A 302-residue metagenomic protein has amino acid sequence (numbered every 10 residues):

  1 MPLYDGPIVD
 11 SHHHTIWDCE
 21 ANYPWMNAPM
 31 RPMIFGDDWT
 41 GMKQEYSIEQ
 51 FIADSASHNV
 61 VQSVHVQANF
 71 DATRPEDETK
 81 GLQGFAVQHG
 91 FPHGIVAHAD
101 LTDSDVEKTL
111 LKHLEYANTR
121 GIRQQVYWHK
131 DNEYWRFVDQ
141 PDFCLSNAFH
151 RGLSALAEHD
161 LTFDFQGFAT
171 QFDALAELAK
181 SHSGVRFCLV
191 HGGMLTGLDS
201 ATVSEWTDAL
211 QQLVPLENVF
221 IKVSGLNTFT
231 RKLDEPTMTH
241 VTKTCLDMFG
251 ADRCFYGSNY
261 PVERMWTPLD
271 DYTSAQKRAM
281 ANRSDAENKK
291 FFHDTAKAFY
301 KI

Functional and structural regions predicted by a protein language model:
M1-S11, E20-A53, Q62, T244 (+2 more regions): Mid-to-C-terminal alpha-helical segments outside catalytic/metal-binding sites
P2, T73-T170, F220-N227: Active-site gating/metal-coordination segments in enzymes
H12, S63, I95, I122 (+6 more regions): Conserved, mostly hydrophobic/aromatic
T15, V126-N132, M194-T196: Conserved radical SAM core fold
P29-Q44, E49-D71, F91-D100, R120-Y127 (+1 more regions): Divalent metal-dependent hydrolysis catalytic cores, especially in the metallo-beta-lactamase
M42, N69-E76, A99-E107, G167-D173 (+3 more regions): Acidic-and-aromatic substrate-binding clefts and catalytic sites of carbohydrate-active enzymes
Q50-D54, E78-F85, T109-H113, A148-G152 (+4 more regions): A general structural detector for well-ordered alpha-helical segments in enzyme core domains, enriched
D139-F255: Catalytic pocket-lining loop regions of alpha/beta-barrel enzymes, especially the amidohydrolase/enolase/GH5 lineages
